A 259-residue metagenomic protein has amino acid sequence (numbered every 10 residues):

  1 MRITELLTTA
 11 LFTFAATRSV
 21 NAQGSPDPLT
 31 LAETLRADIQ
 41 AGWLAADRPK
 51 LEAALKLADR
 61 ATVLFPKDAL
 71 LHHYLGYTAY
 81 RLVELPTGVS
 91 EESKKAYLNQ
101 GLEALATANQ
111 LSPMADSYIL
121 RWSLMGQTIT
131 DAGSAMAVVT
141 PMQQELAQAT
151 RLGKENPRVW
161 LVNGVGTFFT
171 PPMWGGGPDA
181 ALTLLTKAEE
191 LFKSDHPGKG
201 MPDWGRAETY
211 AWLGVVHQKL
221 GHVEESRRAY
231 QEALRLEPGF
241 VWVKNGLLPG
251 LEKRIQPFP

Functional and structural regions predicted by a protein language model:
N21-E84: N-terminal leader/linker segments that initiate helical-solenoid repeat arrays
D59-Y74, L105-S117, A147-N156, E189-D203: Flexible helix-coil transition and linker loops at the boundaries of alpha-helical arrays
L71, S117-Y118, V159, T209 (+1 more regions): TPR alpha-solenoid repeat register
